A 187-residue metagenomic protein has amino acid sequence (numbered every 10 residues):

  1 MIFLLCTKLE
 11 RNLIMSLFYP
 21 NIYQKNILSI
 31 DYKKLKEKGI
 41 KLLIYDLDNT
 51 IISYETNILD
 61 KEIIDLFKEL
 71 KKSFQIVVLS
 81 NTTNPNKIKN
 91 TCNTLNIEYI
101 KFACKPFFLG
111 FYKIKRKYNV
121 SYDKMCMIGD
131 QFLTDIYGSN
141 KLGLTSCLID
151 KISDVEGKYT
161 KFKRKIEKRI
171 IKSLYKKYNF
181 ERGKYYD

Functional and structural regions predicted by a protein language model:
F3-Y45, T56-N57, I63-Q75, L79-M127 (+1 more regions): Asp-based, Mg2+/Mn2+-dependent phosphohydrolase catalytic module
T50-I51: Hydrophobic "anchor" residues
